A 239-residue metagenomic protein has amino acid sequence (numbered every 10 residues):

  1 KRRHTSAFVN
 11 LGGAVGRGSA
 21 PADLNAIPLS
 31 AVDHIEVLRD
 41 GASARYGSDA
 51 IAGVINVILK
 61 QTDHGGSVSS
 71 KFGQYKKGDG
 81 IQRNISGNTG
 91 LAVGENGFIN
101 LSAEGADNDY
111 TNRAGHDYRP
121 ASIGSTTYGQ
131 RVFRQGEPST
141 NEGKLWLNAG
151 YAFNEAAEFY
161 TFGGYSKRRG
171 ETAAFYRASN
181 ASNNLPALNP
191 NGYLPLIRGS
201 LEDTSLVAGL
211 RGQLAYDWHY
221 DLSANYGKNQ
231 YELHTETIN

Functional and structural regions predicted by a protein language model:
K1-R2, D49: Extracytoplasmic beta-strand/coil segments of soluble accessory domains associated with Gram-negative outer-membrane
R2-R39: Short acidic/polar hinge/loop motifs at secondary-structure boundaries that mediate gating or recognition
F8-L11, Y46-I51, I81, G115: Short, glycine-/polar-rich solvent-exposed loops and beta-turns at beta-strand/coil boundaries
G16-P21, V37-L38, S69-F72, T126-F133 (+2 more regions): Extracytoplasmic loops and strand-loop junctions of Gram-negative outer membrane beta-barrel proteins
D23-N25, V37, D49-K71, R83-G87: N-terminal periplasmic accessory domains that precede and gate Gram-negative outer-membrane beta-barrel machines
L38, S67-K71, S102-E104, F162-G164 (+1 more regions): Transmembrane beta-strands of outer-membrane beta-barrel proteins
H64, K77-N191, P195-D217: Transmembrane beta-barrel wall of Gram-negative outer-membrane proteins
R198, H219-N239: Transmembrane beta-strand segments of outer-membrane beta-barrel domains in Gram-negative and organellar OMPs
